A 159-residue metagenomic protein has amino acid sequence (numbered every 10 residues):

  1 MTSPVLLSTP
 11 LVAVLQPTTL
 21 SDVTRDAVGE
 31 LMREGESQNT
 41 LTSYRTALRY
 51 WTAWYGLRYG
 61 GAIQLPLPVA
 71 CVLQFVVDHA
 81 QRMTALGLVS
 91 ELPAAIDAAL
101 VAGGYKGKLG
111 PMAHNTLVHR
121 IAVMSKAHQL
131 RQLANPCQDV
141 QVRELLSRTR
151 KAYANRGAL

Functional and structural regions predicted by a protein language model:
M1-L159: Extended, non-catalytic subsegments within catalytic or DNA/protein-binding/adaptor domains
